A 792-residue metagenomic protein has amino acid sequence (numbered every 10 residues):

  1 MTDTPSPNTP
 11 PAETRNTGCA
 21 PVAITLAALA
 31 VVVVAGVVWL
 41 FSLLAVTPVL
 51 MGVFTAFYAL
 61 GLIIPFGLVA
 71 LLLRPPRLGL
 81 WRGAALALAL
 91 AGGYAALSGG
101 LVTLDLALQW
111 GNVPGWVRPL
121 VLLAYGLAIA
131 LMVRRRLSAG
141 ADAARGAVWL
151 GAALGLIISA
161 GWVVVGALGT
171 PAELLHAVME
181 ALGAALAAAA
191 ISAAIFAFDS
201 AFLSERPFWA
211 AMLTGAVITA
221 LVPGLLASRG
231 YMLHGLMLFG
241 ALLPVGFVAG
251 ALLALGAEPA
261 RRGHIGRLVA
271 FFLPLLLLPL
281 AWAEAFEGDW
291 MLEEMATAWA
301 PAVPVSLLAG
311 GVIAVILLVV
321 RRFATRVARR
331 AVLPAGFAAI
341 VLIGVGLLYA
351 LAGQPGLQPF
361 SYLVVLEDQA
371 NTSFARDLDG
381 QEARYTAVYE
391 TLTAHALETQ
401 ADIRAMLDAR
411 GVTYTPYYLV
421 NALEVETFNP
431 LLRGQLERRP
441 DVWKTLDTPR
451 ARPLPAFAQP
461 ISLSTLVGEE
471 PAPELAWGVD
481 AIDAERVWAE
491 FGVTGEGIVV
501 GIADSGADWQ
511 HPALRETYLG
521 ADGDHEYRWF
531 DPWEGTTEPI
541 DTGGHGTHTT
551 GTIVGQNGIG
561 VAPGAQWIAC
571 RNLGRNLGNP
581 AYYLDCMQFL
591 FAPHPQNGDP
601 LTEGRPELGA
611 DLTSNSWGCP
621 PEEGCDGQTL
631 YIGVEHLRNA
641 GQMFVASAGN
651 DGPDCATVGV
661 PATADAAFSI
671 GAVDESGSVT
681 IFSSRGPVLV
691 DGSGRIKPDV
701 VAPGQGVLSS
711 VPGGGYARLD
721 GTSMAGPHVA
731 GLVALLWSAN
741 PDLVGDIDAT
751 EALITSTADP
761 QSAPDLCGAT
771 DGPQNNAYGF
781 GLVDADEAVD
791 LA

Functional and structural regions predicted by a protein language model:
N16-A30, M51-G61, G111-P119, A152 (+6 more regions): Protease zymogen maturation seam
G18, A23-V37, A45-L73, L97 (+6 more regions): Acidic-leg catalytic submotif of subtilisin-like serine proteases
I24-T25, L50, F54-Y58, L90 (+11 more regions): Subtilisin-like serine protease catalytic core
L40-F54, V102-L120, A160-G183, A197 (+12 more regions): Substrate-binding/access-modulating region of protease and related hydrolase catalytic domains
V46-G67, T103, A350-I461: Inhibitory N-terminal propeptides of secreted protease zymogens
L275, D522-D524, A662-S738, E787: Extracellular S/T/G-rich loop segment that most often corresponds to the catalytic His/Ser-adjacent loop
I568-L573, T657, G704-T770: Hydrolase catalytic cores
L601-S614, S738-A792: C-terminal subdomain of the subtilisin-like protease fold in secreted/lumenal serine endopeptidases
